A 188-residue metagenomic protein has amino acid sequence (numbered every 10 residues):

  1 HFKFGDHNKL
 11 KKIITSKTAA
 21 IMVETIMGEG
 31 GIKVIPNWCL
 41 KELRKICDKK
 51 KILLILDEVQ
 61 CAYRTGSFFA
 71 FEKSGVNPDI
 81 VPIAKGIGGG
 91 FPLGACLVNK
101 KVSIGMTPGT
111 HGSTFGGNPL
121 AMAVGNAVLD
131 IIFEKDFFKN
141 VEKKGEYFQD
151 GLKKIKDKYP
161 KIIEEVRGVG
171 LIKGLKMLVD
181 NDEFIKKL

Functional and structural regions predicted by a protein language model:
H1-L188: Conserved N-terminal phosphate-binding loop of PLP-dependent enzymes in the Aspartate aminotransferase
